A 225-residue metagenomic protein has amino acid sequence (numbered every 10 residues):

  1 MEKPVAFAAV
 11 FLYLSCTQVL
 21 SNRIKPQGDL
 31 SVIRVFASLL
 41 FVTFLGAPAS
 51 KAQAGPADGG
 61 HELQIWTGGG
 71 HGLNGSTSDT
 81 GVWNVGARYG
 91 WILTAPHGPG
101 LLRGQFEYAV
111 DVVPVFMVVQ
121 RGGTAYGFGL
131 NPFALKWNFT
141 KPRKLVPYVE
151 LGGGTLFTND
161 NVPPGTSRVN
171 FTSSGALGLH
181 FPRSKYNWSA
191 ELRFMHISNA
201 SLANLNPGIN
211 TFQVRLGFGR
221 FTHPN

Functional and structural regions predicted by a protein language model:
M1-A57, H223-N225: Cleavable N-terminal export/targeting peptides
A49-T94, N206, T211-N225: Short glycine/proline- and aromatic-enriched beta-strand/turn motifs that initiate or cap beta-hairpins
A52-G60, T94-F106, T140-V146, P182-W188 (+1 more regions): Short loop/turn motifs that connect adjacent beta-strands in outer-membrane beta-barrel proteins
G59-H61, D79-V85, T124-N131, L145 (+2 more regions): Residues that define the transmembrane beta-barrel architecture of outer-membrane proteins
L63-T67, A87, Y108-V112, P147-G153 (+3 more regions): Membrane-embedded beta-strand positions of outer-membrane beta-barrel proteins
T67-L73, W91, V112-V118, G153-N159 (+3 more regions): Transmembrane beta-strands of outer-membrane beta-barrel pores
L73-G75, Q120-G122, N159-G165, A200-N206: Extracellular loop and loop/strand-boundary signature of outer-membrane beta-barrel proteins
V85-N159: Gram-negative (and chloroplast) outer-membrane scaffold detector with strong preference for beta-barrel transmembrane
